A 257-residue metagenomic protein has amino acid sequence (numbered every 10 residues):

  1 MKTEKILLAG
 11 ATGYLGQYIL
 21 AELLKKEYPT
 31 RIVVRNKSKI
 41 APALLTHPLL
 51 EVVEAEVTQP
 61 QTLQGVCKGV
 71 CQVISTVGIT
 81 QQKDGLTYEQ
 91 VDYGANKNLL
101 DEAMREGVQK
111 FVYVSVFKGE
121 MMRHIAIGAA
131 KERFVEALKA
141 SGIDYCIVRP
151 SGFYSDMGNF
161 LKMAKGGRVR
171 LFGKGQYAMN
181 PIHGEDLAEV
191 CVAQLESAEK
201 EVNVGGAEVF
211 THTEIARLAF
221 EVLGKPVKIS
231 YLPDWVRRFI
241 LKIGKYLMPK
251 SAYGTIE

Functional and structural regions predicted by a protein language model:
E4-Y28: N-terminal Rossmann NAD(P)H-binding glycine-rich loop of SDR-like oxidoreductase domains
L7, S38-N98, E102-R105, E120: NAD(P)H-binding glycine-rich loop region in Rossmannoid oxidoreductase-like domains and their noncatalytic homologs
I79, K83-K165: Glycine-/Pro-rich loop/turn segments that contact NAD(P) or position catalytic residues in Rossmann-like domains
S155-K162, A193-V202, K225-V227: Glycine/proline-rich active-site loop of Rossmann-fold NAD(P)-dependent oxidoreductases
F172-Y177, V202-V209, F220-G224, L232: Glycine-rich Rossmann NAD(P)(H)-binding loop
G173-L195, K200-N203: Substrate-positioning beta->alpha
D234-E257: A hydrophobic C-terminal alpha-helical subdomain
